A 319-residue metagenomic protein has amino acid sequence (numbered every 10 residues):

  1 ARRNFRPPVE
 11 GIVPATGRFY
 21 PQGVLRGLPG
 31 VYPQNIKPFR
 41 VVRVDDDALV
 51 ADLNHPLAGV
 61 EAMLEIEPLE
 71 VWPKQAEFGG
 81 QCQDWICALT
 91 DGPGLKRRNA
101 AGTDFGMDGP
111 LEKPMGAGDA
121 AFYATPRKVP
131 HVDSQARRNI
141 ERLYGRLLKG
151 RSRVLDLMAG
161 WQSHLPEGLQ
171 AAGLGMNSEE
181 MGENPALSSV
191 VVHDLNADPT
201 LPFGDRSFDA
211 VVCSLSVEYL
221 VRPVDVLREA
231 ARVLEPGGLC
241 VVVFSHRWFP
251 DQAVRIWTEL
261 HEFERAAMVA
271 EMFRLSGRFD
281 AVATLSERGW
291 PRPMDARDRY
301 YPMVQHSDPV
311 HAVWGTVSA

Functional and structural regions predicted by a protein language model:
A1-K113, A120, A124-R127: FKBP-type peptidyl-prolyl cis-trans isomerases
Q135, N139-L201: Class I SAM-dependent methyltransferase SAM/SAH-binding core
N139, L260-G289: Short alpha-helix
D198-V211: A short acidic, Gly/Pro-enriched loop at the edge of an enzyme's catalytic core that lines a small-molecule cofactor
D209-V224: A short SAM/SAH-binding and catalytic strip from SAM-dependent methyltransferases
V224-L239: A short glycine-rich, Lys/Arg-flanked "PGG" loop and its adjoining helix->strand segment in the class I
L239-E271: Conserved class I S-adenosyl-L-methionine
G277-R278, P291-A319: Core SAM-dependent methyltransferase catalytic element
